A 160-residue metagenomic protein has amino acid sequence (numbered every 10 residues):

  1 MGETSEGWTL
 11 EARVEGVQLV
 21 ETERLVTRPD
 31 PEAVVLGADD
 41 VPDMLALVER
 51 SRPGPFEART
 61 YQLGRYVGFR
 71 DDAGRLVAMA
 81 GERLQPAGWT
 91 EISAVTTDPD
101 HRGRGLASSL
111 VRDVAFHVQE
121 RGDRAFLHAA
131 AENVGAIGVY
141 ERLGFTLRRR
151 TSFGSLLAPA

Functional and structural regions predicted by a protein language model:
M1, V118-H128: Conserved GNAT acetyl-CoA-binding A-motif
M1-P29: Acyl-donor-binding surface of acyltransferase catalytic domains
G2-W8, S108, A131-R149, L157: Conserved active-site alpha-helix within GNAT-family acetyltransferase domains
L10-E21, T146-A160: Conserved catalytic-core motifs of GNAT/GCN5-like acyltransferases
E32-D43: A short beta-loop-alpha structural element at the N-terminal edge of CoA-dependent acyl/N-acetyltransferase catalytic
L47-P53: Short Pro/Gly-enriched beta-strand edge/turn motifs at strand-loop
P55-D98: A conserved beta-strand-loop-helix scaffold within acyl/acetyltransferase catalytic domains
T97, G103-E120, I137-R142: Conserved acetyl-CoA-binding loop-helix of GNAT-fold acetyltransferases
